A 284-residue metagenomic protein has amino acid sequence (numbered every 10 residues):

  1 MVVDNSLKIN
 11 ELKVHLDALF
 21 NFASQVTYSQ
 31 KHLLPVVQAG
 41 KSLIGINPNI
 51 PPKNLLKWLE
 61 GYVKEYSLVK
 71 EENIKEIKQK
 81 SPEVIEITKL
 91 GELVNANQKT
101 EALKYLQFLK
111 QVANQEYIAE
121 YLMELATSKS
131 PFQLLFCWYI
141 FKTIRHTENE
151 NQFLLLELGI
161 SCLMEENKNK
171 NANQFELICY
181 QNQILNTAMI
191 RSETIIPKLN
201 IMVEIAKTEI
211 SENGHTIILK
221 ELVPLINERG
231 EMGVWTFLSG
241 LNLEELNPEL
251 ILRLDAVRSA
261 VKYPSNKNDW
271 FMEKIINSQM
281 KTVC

Functional and structural regions predicted by a protein language model:
M1-C284: Mature, well-folded catalytic/scaffold domains that follow N-terminal targeting or propeptide regions
